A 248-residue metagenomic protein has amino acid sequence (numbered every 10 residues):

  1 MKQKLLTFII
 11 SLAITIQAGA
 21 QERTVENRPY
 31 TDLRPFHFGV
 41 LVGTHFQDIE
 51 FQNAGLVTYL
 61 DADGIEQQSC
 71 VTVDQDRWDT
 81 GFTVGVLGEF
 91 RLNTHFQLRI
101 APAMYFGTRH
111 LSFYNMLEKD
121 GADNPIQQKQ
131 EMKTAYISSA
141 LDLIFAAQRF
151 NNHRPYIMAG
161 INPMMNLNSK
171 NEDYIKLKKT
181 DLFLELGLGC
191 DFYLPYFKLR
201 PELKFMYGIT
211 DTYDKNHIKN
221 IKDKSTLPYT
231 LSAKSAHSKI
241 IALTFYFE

Functional and structural regions predicted by a protein language model:
Q21-G81, I240, Y246-E248: Short glycine/proline- and aromatic-enriched beta-strand/turn motifs that initiate or cap beta-hairpins
L33, R91-H95, Q148-N152, Y193-F197 (+1 more regions): Outer-membrane beta-barrel channels and translocator barrels
R34-F38, W78-F82, K133-S139, H153 (+2 more regions): Residues that define the transmembrane beta-barrel architecture of outer-membrane proteins
H37-L41, Q97-R99, R154-M158, K198-E202 (+1 more regions): Residue-level detector of the transmembrane beta-barrel scaffold of outer-membrane proteins
V40-T44, F82-F90, P102-M104, S139-A147 (+5 more regions): Residues on the lipid-exposed face of transmembrane beta-strands in outer-membrane beta-barrel proteins
H45-I49, Y105-R109, N162-N168, M206-T212 (+1 more regions): Structural signature of outer-membrane beta-barrel domains
Q52-Q75, T108-T134, L167-L177, Y213-A233: Flexible, solvent-exposed loop segments that connect beta-strands
P195-E248: Predominantly the C-terminal beta-signal and adjacent terminal strand-loop region of outer-membrane beta-barrel
